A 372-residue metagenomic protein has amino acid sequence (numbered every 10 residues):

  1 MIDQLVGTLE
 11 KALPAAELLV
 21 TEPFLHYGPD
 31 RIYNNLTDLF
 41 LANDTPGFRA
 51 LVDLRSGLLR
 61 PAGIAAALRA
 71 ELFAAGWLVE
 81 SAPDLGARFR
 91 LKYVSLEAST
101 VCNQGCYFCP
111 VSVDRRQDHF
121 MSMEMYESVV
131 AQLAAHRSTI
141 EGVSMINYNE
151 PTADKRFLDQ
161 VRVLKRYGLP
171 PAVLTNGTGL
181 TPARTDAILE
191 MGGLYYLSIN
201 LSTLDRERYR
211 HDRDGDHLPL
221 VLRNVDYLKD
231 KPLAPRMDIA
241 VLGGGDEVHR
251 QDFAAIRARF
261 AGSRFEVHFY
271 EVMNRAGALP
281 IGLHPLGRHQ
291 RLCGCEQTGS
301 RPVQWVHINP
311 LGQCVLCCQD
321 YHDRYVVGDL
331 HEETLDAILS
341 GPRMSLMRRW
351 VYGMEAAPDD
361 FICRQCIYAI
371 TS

Functional and structural regions predicted by a protein language model:
M1-Q117, S138, Q313, C318 (+1 more regions): N-terminal pre-core extensions flanking Radical SAM catalytic domains
I2-E10, V20-G28, E97, M121 (+3 more regions): Radical SAM enzyme [4Fe-4S]-AdoMet core and its adjacent flexible, acidic and glycine-rich loops/tails across
D3, A15, T21-E22, M145 (+5 more regions): Alpha-helix initiation/capping motif
F40, A153, T181, G245-H249 (+1 more regions): Alpha-helix N-cap/loop-to-helix initiation residues
A42-N43, V52-Y196, E207, H211-P219 (+1 more regions): Conserved alpha-helical substructure of the radical SAM core
R115, N149, T203, Y321 (+1 more regions): Flexible, active-site-proximal loop/turn residues at the rims of small-molecule/cofactor binding pockets and catalytic
